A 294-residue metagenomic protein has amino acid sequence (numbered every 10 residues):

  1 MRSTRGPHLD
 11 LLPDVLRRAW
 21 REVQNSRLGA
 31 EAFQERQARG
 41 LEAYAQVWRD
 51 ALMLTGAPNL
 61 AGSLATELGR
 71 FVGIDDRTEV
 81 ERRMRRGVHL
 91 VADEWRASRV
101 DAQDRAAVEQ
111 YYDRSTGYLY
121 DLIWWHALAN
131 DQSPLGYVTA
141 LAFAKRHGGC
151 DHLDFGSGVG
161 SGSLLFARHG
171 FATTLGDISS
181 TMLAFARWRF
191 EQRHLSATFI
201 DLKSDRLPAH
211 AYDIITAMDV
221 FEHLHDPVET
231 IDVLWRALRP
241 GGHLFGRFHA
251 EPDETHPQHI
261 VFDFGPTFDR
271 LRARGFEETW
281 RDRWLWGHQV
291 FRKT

Functional and structural regions predicted by a protein language model:
R2-H210, I231, T255, H259-T294: Conserved N-terminal segment of class I S-adenosyl-L-methionine
T216: A conserved beta-strand element that flanks and buttresses the S-adenosyl-L-methionine
V220: Hydrophobic adenine-recognition pocket in adenosine-nucleotide-binding enzymes
H223-P227: Di-metal (Zn2+ and/or Mg2+/Mn2+) metal-binding site signature of metallo-dependent hydrolases with the MBL/beta-CASP
E229-P240: A short glycine-rich, Lys/Arg-flanked "PGG" loop and its adjoining helix->strand segment in the class I
G241-H249: Conserved beta-strand signature within the Rossmann-like core of class I S-adenosyl-L-methionine
A250-E254: A short, flexible beta-alpha/helix-coil linker loop
